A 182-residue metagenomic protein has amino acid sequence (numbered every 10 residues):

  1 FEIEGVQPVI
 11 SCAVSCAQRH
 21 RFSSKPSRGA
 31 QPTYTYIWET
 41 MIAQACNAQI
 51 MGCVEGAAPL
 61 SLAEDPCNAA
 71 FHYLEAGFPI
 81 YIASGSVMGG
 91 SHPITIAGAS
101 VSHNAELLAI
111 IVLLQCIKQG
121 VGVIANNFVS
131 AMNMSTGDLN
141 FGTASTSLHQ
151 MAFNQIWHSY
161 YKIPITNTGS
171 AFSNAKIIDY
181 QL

Functional and structural regions predicted by a protein language model:
F1-L182: Helix-rich catalytic cores of soluble enzyme domains
